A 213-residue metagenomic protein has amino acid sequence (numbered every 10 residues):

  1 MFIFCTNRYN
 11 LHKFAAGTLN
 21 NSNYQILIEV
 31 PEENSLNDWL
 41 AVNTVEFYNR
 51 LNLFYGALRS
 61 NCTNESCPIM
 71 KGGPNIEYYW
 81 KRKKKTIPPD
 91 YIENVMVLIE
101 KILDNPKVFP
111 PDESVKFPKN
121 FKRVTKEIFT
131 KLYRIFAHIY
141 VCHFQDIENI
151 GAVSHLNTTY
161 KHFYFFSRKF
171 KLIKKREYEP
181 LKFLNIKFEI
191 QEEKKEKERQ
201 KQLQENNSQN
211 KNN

Functional and structural regions predicted by a protein language model:
M1-K83: The feature captures two recurrent sequence modes
F4, E33, N37-L40, T44 (+5 more regions): Amphipathic alpha-helical protein-protein interaction segments
Y9, Y24, Y48, Y55 (+7 more regions): Sequence-level detector for tyrosine residue identity
N49, L53, E93, V97 (+4 more regions): Charged/polar, solvent-exposed surface patches and flexible loops
N52-R123, I128-Y140: Amphipathic alpha-helical interface segments within eukaryotic helical scaffold and small GTPase-regulatory domains
T63-S66, K107-V115, Y140-H155, K171-F183 (+1 more regions): Structured alpha-helical bundle/scaffold domains in large eukaryotic membrane-trafficking regulators
K122-I173: Chromatin/DNA-recognition segments of nuclear transcriptional regulators
A152-N213: Eukaryote-biased recognition of C-terminal alpha-helical segments
